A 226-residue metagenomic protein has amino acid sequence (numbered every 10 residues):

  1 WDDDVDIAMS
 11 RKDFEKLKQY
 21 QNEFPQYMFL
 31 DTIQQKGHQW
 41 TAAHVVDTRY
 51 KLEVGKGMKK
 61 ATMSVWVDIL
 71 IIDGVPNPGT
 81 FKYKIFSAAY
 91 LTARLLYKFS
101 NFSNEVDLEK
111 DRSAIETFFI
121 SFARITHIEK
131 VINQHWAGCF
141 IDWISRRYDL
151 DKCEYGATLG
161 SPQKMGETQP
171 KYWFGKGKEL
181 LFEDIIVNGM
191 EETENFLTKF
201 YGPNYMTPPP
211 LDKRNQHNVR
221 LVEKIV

Functional and structural regions predicted by a protein language model:
W1-L17, D184: Catalytic metal-binding acidic patch
Q21-N77, Y97-Y201, T207-V226: Conserved catalytic core of two-metal-ion nucleotidyltransferases
G79-K84: A short secondary-structure junction signal
F86-Y90: Short, His- and charge-rich active-site/binding loops that engage polyanionic ligands
